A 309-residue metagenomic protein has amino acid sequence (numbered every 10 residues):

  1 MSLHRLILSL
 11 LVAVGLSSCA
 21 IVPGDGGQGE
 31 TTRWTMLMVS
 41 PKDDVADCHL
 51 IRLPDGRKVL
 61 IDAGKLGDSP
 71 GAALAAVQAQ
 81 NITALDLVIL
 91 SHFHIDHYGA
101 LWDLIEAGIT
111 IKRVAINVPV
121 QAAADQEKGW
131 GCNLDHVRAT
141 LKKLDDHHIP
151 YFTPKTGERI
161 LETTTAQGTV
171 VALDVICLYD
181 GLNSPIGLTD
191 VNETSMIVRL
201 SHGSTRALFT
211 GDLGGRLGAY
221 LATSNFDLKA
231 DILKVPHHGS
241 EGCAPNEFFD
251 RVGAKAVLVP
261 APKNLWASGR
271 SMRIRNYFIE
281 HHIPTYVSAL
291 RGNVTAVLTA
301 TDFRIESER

Functional and structural regions predicted by a protein language model:
M1-L8: Bacterial N-terminal signal peptides that target proteins for export
S17-S18: C-terminal motif of bacterial Sec signal peptides marking the signal peptidase cleavage site
I21-A84, D145-K229, G292-R309: Core dinuclear metal-dependent hydrolase active-site scaffold
V45, L66-D68, F93-G99, Q121-A124 (+5 more regions): Active-site environment of divalent metal-dependent phosphoester hydrolases
C48, P70-L74, Y98-W102, L134-L141 (+3 more regions): Extracytoplasmic/secreted envelope proteins and their assembly/folding machinery, especially bacterial periplasmic
P54-V59, G67-A122, T223-S240, G253-L258: Active-site metal-binding motif and surrounding structural segment of the metallo-beta-lactamase
D96-D146, P150-Y151, R270: Active-site HxH/HxHxD metal-binding segment of metal-dependent hydrolases
A230-V252, V257-T295: Internal alpha/beta domain cores that form substrate/cofactor-binding pockets in large enzymes and binding proteins
